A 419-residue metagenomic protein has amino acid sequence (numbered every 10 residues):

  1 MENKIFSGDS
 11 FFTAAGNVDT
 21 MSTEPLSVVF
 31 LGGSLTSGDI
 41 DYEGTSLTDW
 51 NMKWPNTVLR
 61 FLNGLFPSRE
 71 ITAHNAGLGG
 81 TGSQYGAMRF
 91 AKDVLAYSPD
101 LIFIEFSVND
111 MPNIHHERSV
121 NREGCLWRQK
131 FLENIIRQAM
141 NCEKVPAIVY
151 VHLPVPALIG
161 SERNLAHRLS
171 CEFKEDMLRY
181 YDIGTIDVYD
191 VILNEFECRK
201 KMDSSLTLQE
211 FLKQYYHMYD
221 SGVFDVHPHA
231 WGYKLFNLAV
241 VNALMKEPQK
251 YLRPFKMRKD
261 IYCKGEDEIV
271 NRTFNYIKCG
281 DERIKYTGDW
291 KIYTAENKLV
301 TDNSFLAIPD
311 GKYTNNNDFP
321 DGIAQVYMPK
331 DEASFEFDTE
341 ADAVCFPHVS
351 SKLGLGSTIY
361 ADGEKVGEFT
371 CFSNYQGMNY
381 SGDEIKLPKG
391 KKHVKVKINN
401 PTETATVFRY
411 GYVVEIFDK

Functional and structural regions predicted by a protein language model:
E2-A76, A91-S98, A343-H348, K352 (+2 more regions): Serine-esterase "nucleophile elbow" of acetyl-processing enzymes
E2-S7, Q209-K419: Conserved catalytic region of serine esterases and O-acyltransferases that act on ester linkages in lipids
K4-T13, A147-H152, R168-Y219, K234-P248: Extracellular serine-dependent O-acyl
F11-N17, N56, Q84-A96, V120-E123 (+2 more regions): Alpha-helical scaffolding within the catalytic cores of extracellular/periplasmic polymer-degrading hydrolases
S27-L31, T72-G77, L101-F106, A147-H152 (+1 more regions): Structural recognition of the beta-strand scaffold that forms the well-ordered cores of secreted hydrolase catalytic
V29-F30, S37-G44, S83-L126: Oxyanion-hole/transition-state-stabilizing segment in secreted/luminal serine hydrolases and related acyltransferases
G79, E117-W127, I159-L165: The substrate-binding groove and active-site-proximal loops of carbohydrate-active enzymes, especially glycoside
N109, I136-E172: Active-site segments of SGNH/GDSL-like serine hydrolases that catalyze O-acetyl group transfer/hydrolysis on lipids
